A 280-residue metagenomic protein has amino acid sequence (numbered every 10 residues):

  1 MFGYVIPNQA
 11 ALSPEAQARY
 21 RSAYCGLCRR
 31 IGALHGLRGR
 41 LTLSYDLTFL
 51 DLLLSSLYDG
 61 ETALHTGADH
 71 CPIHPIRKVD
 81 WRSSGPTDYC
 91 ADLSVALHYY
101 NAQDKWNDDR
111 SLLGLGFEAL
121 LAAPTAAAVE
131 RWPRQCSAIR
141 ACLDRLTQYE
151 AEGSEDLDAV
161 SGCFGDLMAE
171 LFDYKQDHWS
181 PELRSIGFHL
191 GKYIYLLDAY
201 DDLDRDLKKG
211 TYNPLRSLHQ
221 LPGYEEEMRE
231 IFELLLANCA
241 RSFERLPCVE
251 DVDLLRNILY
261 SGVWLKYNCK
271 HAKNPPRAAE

Functional and structural regions predicted by a protein language model:
M1-S185, K192, L196-E233, R241-D251 (+3 more regions): Acidic catalytic motifs of isoprenoid enzymes
L254-Y260: Short, electropositive alpha-helical surface patch
